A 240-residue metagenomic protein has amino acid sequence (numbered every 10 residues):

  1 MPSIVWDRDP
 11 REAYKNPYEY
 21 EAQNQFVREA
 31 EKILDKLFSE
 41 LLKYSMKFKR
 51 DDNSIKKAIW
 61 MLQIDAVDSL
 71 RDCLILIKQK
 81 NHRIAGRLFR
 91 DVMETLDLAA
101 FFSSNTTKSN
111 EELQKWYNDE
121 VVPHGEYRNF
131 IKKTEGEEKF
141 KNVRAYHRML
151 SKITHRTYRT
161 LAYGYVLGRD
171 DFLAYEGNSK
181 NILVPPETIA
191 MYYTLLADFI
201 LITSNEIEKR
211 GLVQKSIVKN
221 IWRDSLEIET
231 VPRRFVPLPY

Functional and structural regions predicted by a protein language model:
M1-N53: Short, charge-rich, low-complexity alpha-helical interaction segments
A22-E29, D51-A58, I77, I84 (+5 more regions): Non-transmembrane, amphipathic alpha-helical segments
A30, F172-P237: Amphipathic, Lys/Arg-enriched alpha-helical patches that create a basic surface for binding polyanionic ligands
I33-E40, L62-D72, L88, T95 (+2 more regions): Amphipathic, well-ordered alpha-helical segments in soluble domains
Y44-K57, R71-R83, R87-R156, R233-Y240: Short non-catalytic regulatory patches outside canonical folded cores
S104-K108, A162-Y165, E208-K215: Structured alpha-helical bundle/scaffold domains in large eukaryotic membrane-trafficking regulators
E112-Y117, V166-E176: Conserved catalytic-core motifs characterized by acidic clusters
I153-L167: Short, solvent-exposed beta-strand-terminating loops
